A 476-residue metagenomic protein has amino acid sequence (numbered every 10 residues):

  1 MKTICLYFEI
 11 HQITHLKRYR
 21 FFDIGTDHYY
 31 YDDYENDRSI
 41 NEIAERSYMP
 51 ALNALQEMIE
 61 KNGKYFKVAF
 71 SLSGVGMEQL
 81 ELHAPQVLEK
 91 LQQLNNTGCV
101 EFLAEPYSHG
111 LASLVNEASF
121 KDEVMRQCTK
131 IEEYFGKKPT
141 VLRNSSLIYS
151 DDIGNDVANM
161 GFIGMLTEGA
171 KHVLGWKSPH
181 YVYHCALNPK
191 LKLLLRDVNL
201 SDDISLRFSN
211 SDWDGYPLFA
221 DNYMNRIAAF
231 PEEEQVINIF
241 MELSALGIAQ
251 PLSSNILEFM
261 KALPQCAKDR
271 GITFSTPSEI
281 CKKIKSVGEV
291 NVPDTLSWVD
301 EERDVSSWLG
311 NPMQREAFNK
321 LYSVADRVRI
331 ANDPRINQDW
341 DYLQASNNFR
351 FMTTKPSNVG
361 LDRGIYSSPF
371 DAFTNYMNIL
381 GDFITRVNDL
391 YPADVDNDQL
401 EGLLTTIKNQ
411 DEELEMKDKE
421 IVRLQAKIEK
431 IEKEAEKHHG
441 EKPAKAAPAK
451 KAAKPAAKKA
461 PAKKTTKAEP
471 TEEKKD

Functional and structural regions predicted by a protein language model:
K2-R46, Y181-L191, N210-W213, N225-A426: Active-site and substrate-binding clefts of carbohydrate-active enzymes
T3-F8, T14-N116, T140-R143, I163-E168 (+1 more regions): Short, well-structured secondary-structure segments
F8-I13, S73-V75, Y107-G110, G136 (+9 more regions): An acidic- and aromatic-residue-enriched active-site/binding cleft used to recognize and process polar
L52-Q56, L88-Q92, K121-I131, G154 (+3 more regions): Generic structural signal for well-ordered alpha-helices, preferentially at hydrophobic/aromatic core positions
V87-A104, M125, K137, A158-P179 (+1 more regions): Acidic, His- and aromatic-enriched active-site or binding-groove loops in soluble protein domains that engage sugars
S119-S146, N225-F240: CE4/NodB-like, metal-dependent polysaccharide N-deacetylase domain that modifies extracellular/periplasmic N-acetylated
I163-A229: Loop-rich catalytic cores of soluble enzymes, especially ATP-dependent carboxylate-amine ligases and other
K430-D476: Intrinsically disordered, polybasic Lys/Arg-rich low-complexity tracts
